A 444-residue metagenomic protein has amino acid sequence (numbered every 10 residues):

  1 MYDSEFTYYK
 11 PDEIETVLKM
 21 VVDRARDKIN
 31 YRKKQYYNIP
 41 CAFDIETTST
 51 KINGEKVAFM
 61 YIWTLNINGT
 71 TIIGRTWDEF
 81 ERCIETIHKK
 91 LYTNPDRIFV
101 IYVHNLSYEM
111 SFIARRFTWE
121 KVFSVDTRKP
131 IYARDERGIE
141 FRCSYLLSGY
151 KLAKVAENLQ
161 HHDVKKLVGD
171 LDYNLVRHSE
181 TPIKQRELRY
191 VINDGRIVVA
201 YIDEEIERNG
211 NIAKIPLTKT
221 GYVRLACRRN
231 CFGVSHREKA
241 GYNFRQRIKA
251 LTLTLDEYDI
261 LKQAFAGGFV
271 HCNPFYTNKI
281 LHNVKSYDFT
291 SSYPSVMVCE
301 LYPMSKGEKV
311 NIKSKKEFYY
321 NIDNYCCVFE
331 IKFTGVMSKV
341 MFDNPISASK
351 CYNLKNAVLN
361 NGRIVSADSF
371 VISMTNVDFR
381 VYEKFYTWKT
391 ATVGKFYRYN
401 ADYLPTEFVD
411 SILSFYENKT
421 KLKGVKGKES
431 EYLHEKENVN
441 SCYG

Functional and structural regions predicted by a protein language model:
M1-C41, I45: N-terminal accessory regions of nucleic-acid-interacting proteins
K33-P40, K51-N105, M110-G444: Conserved acidic
T48: Conserved Rossmann-like nucleotide-cofactor binding loop
